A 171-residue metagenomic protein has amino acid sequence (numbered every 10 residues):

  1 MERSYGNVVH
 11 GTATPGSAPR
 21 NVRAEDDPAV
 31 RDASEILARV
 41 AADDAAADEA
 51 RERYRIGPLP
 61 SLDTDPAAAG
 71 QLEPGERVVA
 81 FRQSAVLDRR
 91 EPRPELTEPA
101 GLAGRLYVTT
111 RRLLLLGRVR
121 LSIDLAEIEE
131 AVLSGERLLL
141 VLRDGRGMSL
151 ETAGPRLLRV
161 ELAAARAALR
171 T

Functional and structural regions predicted by a protein language model:
E2-R105: Anionic N-terminal interaction surfaces
S4-Y5, G11, A45-A46, A67-E73 (+3 more regions): Acidic, Ser/Thr- and proline-rich intrinsically disordered linker/docking segments of eukaryotic scaffolds
Y107-V108, L133: Generic beta-strand structural signal
V108-T109, L142: Structural signature of WD-repeat beta-propellers
